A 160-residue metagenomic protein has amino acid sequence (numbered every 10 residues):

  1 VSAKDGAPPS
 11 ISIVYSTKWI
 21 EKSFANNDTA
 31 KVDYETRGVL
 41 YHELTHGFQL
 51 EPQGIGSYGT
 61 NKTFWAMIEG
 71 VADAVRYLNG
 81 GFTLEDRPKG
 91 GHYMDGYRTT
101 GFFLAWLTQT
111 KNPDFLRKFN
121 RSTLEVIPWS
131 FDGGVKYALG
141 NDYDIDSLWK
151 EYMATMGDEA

Functional and structural regions predicted by a protein language model:
V1, G80-L84, I127-F131: Secretory-pathway/luminal and periplasmic proteins that interact with or process carbohydrate-rich
V1-Y41, E51-P52: Juxtacatalytic substrate-recognition/specificity segment
I11-S16, I20, R37, H46 (+3 more regions): Mature, Sec-exported extracytoplasmic domains of Gram-positive
K18-D28, L50-G59, L78-G91: Substrate-binding clefts and substrate-entry loops adjacent to catalytic sites of polymer-processing enzymes acting on
A30-V39, K62-A66, G91-R98, Q109-P113 (+1 more regions): Soluble non-cytosolic domains of exported or imported proteins
G38-E51, E69-D73: Active-site recognition of the HExxH zinc-binding catalytic motif
G59-F102, W106: Post-HExxH zinc-binding segment in Zn-dependent metallohydrolases
T100, L107-A160: Pan-zinc metallopeptidase signature
